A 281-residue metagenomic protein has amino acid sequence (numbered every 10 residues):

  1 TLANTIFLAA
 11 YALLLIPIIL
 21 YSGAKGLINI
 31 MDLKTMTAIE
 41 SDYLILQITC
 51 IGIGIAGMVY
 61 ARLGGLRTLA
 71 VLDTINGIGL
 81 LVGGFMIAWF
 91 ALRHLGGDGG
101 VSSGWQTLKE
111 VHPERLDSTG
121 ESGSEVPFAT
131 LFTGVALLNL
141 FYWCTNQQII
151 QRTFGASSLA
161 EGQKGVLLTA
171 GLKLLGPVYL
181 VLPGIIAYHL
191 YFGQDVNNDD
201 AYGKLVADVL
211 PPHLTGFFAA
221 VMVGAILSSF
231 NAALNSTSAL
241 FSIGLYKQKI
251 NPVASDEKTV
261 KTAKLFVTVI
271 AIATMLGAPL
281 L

Functional and structural regions predicted by a protein language model:
T1-L281: Membrane-embedded helix-loop-helix hairpins and adjacent transmembrane boundary segments in multi-pass transporters
